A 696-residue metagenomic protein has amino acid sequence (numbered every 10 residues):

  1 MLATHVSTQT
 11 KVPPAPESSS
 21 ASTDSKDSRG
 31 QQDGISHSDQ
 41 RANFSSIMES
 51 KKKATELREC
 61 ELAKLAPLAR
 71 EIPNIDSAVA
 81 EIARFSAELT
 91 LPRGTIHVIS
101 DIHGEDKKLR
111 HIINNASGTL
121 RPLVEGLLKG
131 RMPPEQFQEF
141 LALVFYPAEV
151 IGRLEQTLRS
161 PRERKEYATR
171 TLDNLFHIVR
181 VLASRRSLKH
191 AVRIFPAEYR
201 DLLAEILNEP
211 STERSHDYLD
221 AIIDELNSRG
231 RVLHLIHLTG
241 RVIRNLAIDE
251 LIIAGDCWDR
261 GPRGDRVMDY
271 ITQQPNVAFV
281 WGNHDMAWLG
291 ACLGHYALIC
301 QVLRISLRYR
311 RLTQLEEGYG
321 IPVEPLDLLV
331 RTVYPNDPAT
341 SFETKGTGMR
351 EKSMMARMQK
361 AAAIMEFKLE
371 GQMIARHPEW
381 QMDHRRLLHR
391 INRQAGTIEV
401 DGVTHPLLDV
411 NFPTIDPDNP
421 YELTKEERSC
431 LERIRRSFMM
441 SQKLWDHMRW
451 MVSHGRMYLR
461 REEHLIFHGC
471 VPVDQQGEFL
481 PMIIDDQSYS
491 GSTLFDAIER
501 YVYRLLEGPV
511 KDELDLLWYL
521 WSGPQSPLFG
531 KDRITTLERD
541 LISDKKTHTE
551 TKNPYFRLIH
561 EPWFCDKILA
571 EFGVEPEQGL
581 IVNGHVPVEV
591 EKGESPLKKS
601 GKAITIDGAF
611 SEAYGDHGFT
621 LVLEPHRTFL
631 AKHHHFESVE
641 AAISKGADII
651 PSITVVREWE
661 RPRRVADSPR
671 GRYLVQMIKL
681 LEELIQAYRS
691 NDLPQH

Functional and structural regions predicted by a protein language model:
H5-K11, D39-H696: Feature recognizes metal-dependent phosphohydrolase scaffolds
S7-T10, S18-S25: Low-acidity, Ser/Thr- and Arg-rich intrinsically disordered low-complexity segments
P14: Catalytic-site microenvironment of enzymes that process N-acetyl-hexosamine-containing cell-wall polysaccharides
D24-D27, H37-D39, N43: Intrinsic-disorder-associated, low-complexity terminal segments enriched in Asp/Asn/His/Tyr and depleted of Lys/Arg
